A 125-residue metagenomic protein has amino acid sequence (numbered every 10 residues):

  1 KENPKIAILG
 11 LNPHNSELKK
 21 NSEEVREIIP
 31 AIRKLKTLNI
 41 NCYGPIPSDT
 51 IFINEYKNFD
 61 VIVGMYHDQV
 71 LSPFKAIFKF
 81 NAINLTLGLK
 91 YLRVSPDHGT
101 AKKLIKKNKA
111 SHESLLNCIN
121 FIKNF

Functional and structural regions predicted by a protein language model:
K1-P45: Glycine-rich phosphate/diphosphate-binding loop of Rossmann-like nucleotide-binding domains
A31-F125: Glycine-rich phosphate/nucleotide-binding loop
